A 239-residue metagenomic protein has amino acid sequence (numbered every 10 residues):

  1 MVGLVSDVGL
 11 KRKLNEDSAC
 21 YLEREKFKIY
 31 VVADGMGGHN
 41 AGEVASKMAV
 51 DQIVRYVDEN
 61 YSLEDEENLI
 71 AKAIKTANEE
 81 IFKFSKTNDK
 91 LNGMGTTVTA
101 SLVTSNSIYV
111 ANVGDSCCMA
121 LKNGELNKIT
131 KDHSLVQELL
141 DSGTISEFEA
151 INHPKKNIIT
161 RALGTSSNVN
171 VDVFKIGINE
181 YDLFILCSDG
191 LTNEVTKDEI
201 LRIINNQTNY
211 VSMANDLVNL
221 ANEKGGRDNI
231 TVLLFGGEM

Functional and structural regions predicted by a protein language model:
M1-M239: PP2C/PPM-type serine/threonine phosphatase catalytic domain
